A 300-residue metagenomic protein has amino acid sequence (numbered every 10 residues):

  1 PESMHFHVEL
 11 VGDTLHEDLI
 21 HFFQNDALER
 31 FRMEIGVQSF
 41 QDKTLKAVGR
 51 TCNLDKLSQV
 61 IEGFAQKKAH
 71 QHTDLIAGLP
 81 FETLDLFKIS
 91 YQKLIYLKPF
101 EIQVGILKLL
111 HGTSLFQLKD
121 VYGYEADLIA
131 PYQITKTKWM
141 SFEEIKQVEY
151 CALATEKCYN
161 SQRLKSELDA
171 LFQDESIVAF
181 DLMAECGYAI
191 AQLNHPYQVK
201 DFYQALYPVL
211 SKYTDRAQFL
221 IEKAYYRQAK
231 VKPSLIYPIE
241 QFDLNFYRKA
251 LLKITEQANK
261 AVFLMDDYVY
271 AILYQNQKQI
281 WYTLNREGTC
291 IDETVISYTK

Functional and structural regions predicted by a protein language model:
P1-P80: Conserved SAM/AdoMet-binding glycine-rich loop
E17-D18, K43, D55, Q59 (+5 more regions): Generic alpha-helical secondary structure signal
E17-F23, P80-K98, E144: Catalytic cores of alpha/beta
Q24, S58-I61, A65, K88-I95 (+1 more regions): Short, well-ordered alpha-helical packing segments
D26-E29, N53-K56, Q92-K93, V121-Y124 (+1 more regions): Short, low-complexity, polar/charged sequence segments that are solvent-exposed and flexible
K43-V48, P80-D85, F100-I177: Flexible glycine/acidic-rich beta-alpha junction loops that bind and position SAM and/or redox cofactors in anaerobic
L94, K138, L273-Q275: A general structural signal for short secondary-structure junctions and capping/turn motifs
L153-K300: Radical SAM enzyme core and accessory elements
